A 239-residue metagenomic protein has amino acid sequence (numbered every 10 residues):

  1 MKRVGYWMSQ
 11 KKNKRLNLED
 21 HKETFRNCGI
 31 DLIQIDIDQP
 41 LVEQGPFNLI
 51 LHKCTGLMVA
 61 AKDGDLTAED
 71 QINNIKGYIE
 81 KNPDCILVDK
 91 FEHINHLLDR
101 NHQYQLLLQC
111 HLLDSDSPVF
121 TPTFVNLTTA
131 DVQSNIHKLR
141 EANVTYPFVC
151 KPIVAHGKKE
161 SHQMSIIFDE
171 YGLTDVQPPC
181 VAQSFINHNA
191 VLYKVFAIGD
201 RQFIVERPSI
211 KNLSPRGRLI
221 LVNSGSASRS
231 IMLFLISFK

Functional and structural regions predicted by a protein language model:
M1-G29: Short, charged N-terminal beta->alpha structural module
M1-M8, C54-L57, Q71-S237: Active-site nucleotide/adenylate-binding loops and adjacent lid/helix of ATP-dependent enzymes
K11-K12, L66, I94: Residue-level marker of alpha-helix boundaries and capping positions
K11-K14, G56-A60: Short acidic, S/G/P-rich loop/turn micro-motifs used as interaction or catalytic elements
R15-E19, Q44, R100-N101: Conserved strand-to-helix beginnings and helix N-cap segments that scaffold or border functional pockets
F25-G45: A short, well-structured beta->alpha microelement
Q44-L57: Short acidic/histidine-rich motifs immediately flanking catalytic phosphotransfer sites in two-component signaling
M58-D70: Short, flexible/disordered intra-domain loops and linkers
